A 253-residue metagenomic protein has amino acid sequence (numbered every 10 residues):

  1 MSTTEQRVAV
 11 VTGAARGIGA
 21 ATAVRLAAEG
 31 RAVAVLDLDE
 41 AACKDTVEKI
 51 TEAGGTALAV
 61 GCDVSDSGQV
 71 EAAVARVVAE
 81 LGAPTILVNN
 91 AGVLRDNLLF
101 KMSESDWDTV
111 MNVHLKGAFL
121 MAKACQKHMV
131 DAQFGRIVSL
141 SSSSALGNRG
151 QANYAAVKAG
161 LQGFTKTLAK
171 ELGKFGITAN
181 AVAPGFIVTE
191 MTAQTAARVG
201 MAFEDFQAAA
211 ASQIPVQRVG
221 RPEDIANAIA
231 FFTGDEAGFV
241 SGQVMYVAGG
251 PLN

Functional and structural regions predicted by a protein language model:
S2, S212, A230, S241-N253: Short C-terminal tail/terminal secondary-structure segment of NAD(P)H-dependent dehydrogenase/reductase domains
E40-A41, G61-A72, E104, D224: The beta1-alpha1 cofactor-binding region of Rossmann-like NAD(H)/NADP(H)-dependent oxidoreductases
L98-L99, D106-M111, F206, A210: Substrate-binding pocket helix/loop in short-chain dehydrogenase/reductase
M102, N148-A156, T167: Active-site loop-to-helix junction immediately N-terminal to the catalytic Tyr of the SDR YXXXK motif in Rossmann-fold
A122, V157, T165: Active-site helix of classical SDR
K127, K170-K174, G238: Alpha-helical segment proximal to the catalytic Tyr-Lys
P184-Q194: Short, flexible catalytic-loop segment of classical short-chain dehydrogenase/reductase
